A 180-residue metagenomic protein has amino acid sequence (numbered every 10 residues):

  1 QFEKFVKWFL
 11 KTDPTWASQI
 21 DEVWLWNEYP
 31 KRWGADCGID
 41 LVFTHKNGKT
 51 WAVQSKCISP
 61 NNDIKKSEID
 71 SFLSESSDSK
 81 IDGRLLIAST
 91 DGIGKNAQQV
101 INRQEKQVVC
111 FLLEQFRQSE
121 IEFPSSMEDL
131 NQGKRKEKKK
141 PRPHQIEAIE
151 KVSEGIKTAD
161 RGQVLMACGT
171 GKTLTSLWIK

Functional and structural regions predicted by a protein language model:
Q1-K7: Nuclease catalytic cores
F2, K65-E68: Helical mechanochemical/support elements of P-loop NTPase systems and associated helical scaffolds
F9, T15-S18, W24, K31-R32 (+2 more regions): ATP-dependent helicase/translocase motor core
D21-N47: Active-site metal-binding core of divalent-cation-utilizing nuclease and nuclease-like domains
D36-C37, E68-D70: Glycine-rich, highly charged phosphate/nucleotide-binding loops
D40, Q54, Q145, K172: Acidic active-site catalytic centers that drive phospho-/nucleotidyl reactions and related ester hydrolyses
V42-V53, S79: Active-site beta-strand-loop-beta-strand hairpin of nuclease catalytic cores that positions key catalytic residues
N47, S55-K66: Short beta-strand-loop-alpha-helix junction that forms the active-site gateway of nucleic-acid-processing nucleases
